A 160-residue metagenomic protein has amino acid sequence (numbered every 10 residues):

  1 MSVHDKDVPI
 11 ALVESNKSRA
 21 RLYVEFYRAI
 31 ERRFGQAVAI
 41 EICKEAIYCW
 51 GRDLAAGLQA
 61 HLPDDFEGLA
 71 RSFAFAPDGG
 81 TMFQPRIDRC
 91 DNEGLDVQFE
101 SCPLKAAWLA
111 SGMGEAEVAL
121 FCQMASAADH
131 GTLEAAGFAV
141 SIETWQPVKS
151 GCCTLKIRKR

Functional and structural regions predicted by a protein language model:
M1-D96, S101-Q123, A139-C152, R158-R160: N-terminal accessory segment detector
M124-A135: Amphipathic alpha-helical segments that form well-ordered structural scaffolds and often line/cohere around active
